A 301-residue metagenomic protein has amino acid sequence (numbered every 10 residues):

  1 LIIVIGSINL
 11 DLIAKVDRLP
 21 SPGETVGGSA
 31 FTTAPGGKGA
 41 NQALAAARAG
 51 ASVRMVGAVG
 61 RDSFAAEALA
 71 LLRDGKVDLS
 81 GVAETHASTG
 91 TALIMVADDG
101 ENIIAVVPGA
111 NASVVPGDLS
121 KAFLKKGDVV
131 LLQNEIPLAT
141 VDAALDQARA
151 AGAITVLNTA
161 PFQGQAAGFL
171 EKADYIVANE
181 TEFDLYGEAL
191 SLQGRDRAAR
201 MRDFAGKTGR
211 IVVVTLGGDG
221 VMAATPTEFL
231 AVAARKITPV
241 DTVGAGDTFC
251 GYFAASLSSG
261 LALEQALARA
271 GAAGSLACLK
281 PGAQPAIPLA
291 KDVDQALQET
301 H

Functional and structural regions predicted by a protein language model:
L1-A58, S63-A70, D74, T238-V240: Glycine-rich phosphate/adenosyl-contacting loop at the front of the ribokinase-like
A58, V82-E84, I94-V129, N134: Conserved phosphate-binding/catalytic loop of the ribokinase/pfkB sugar-kinase fold
L71-H86: A glycine-rich helix N-cap at a beta->alpha junction
K76, G109-V115, T155-P161: Short gly/ser/thr-rich secondary-structure transition/capping motifs
L124-K125, L170-E171, G206: A short, aliphatic-rich alpha-helical micro-motif
V129-A199, D219-V221: Conserved beta-alpha-beta core of the PfkB/ribokinase-like small-molecule kinase fold
G164-A167, A189, G194-H301: Conserved phosphate-binding/catalytic region of the ribokinase-like
